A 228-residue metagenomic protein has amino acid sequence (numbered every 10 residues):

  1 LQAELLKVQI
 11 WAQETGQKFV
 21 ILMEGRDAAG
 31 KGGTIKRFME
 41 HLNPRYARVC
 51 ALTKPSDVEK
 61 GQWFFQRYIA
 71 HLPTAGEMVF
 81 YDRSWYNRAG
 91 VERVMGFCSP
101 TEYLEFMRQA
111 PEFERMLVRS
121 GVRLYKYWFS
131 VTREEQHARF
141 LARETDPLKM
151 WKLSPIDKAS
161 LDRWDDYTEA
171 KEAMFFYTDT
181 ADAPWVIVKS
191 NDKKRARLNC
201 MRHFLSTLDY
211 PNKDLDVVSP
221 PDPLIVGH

Functional and structural regions predicted by a protein language model:
L1-H228: Glycine-rich phosphate-binding loop of ATP-dependent small-molecule kinases
